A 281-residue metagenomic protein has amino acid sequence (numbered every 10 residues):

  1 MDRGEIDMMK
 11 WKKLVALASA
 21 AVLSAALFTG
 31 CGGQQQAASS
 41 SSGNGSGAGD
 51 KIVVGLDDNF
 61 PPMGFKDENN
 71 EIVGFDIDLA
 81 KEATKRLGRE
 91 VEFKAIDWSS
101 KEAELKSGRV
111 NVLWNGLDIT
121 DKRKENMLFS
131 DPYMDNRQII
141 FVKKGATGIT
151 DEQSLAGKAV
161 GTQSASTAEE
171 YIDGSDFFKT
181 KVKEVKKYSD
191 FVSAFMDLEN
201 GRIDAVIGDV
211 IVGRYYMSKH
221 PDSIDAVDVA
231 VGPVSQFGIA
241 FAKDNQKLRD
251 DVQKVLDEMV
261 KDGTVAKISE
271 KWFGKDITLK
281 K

Functional and structural regions predicted by a protein language model:
M1-K51, I277-K281: Short, low-complexity disordered leader/linker segments with a strong preference for bacterial N-terminal type II
G32-Q34, I77-R86, A146, S164-T167 (+1 more regions): Extended ligand-binding regions for polar small-molecule ligands
G33-A38, T167-K186, D225-D228, D257-K281: Ligand-binding clefts/hinges and TM-proximal coupling segments of bilobed small-molecule sensing domains
S40-G116, D251, D262: Extracytoplasmic small-molecule ligand-binding "clamshell" domains of the periplasmic binding protein/Venus flytrap
D58, D135-V142, R214-L256, K275-K281: Periplasmic-binding protein-like
K66, A80-G88, A168-Y188, M217-P221: Ligand-binding cleft/hinge of the Venus flytrap
K81, E90-S154, D225, A230-V231: Acidic, polar ligand-binding/catalytic clefts
L117-E125, Y171-D176, D197-N200, D204-P233: A ligand-binding cleft/hinge motif common to bilobed small-molecule-binding domains
